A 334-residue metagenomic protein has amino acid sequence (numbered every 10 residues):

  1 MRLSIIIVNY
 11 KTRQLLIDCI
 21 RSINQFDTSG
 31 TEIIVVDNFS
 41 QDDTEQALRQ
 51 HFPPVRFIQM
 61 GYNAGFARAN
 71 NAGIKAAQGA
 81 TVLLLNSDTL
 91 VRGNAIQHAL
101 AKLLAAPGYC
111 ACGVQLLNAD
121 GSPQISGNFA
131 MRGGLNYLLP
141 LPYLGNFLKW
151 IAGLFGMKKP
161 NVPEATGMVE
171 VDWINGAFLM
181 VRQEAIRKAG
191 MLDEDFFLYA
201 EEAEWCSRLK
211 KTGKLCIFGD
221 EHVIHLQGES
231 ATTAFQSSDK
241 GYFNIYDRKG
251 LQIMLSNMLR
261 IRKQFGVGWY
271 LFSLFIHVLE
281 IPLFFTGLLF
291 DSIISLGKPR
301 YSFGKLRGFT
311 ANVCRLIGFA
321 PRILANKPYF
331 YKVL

Functional and structural regions predicted by a protein language model:
R21-G30: Short, acidic, metal-binding catalytic loop of nucleotide-sugar glycosyltransferases
G30-F39, I58-M60: Short beta-strand/loop segment that forms part of the nucleotide-sugar
M60-A77, H98: Glycine-rich, basic loop-to-helix element that forms the pyrophosphate-binding segment of sugar-nucleotide handling
V82: Short aromatic/hydrophobic "clamp" motif used to bind/position activated sugar donors
L90-A130: Conserved donor NDP-sugar-binding/catalytic core segment of glycosyltransferases
M131-V171: Short, flexible, basic/aromatic active-site loop/helix in glycosyltransferases
P163-G167, D172-M191, D195-H222: A short, conserved alpha-helix in the catalytic core of glycosyltransferases
K211-G297: Active-site-adjacent helix/loop segment of glycosyltransferases that harbors family-specific signature motifs
